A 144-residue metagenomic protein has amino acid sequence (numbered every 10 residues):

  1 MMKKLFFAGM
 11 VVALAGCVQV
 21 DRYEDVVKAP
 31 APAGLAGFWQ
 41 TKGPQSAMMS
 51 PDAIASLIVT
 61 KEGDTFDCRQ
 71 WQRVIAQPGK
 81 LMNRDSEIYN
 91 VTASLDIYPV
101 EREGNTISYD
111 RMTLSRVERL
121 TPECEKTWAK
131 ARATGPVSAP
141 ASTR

Functional and structural regions predicted by a protein language model:
M1-L5: Positively charged n-region of N-terminal signal peptides that target proteins for export
A13-G16: C-terminal motif of bacterial Sec signal peptides marking the signal peptidase cleavage site
V18-V20: Bacterial signal peptide processing site
Y23-Q40: N-terminal helix-cap/turn-to-beta initiation motif at the start of protein domains
E24-D25, T41-I88: N-terminal glycine/threonine-rich, aromatic-flanked beta-hairpin/loop signature
R69-V74, V91-I97, Y109-S115: Secondary-structure transition/turn motif
Y109-R144: C-terminal partner/receptor-binding element of secreted or periplasmic proteins
